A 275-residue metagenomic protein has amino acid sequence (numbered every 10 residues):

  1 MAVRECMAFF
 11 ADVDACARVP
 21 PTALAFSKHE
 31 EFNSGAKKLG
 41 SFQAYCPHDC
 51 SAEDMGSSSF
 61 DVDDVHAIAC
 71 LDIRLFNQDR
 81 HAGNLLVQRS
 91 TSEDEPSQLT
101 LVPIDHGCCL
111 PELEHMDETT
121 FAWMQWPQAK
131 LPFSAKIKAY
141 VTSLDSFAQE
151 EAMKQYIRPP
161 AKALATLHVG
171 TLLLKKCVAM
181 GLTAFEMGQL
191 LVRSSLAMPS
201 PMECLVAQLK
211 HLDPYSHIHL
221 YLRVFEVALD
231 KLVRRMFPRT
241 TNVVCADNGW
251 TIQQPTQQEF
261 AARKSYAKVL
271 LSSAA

Functional and structural regions predicted by a protein language model:
M1-Q78, A82-A275: ATP-dependent kinase catalytic cores of phosphoinositide-metabolizing enzymes and PI3K-like protein kinases
